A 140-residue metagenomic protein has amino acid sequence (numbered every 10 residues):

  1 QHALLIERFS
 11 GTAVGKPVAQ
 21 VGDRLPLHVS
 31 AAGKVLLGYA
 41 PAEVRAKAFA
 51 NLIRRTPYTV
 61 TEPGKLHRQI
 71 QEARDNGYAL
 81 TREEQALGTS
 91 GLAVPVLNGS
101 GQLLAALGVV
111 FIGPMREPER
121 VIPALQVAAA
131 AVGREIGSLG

Functional and structural regions predicted by a protein language model:
Q1-S10, V44, R120-G140: Intrinsically disordered, low-complexity terminal regulatory regions
H2-A3, G11-V14, G99, P114-M115: Surface-exposed, flexible loop/turn segments at secondary-structure boundaries
I6-G11, Y39, A106-I112: Generic beta-structure capping elements
A13-Q85: Short, solvent-exposed recognition segments
Y58-A131, E135: Extended hydrophobic
